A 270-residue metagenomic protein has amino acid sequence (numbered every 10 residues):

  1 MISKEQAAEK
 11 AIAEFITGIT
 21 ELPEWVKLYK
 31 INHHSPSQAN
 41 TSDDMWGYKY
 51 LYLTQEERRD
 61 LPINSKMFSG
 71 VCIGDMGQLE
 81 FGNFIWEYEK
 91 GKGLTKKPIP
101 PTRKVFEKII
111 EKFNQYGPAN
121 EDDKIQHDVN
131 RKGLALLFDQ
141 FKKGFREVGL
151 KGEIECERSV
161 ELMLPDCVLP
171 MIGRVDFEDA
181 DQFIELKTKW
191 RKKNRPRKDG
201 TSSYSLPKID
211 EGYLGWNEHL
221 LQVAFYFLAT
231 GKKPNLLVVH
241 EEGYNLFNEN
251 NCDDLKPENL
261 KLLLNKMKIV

Functional and structural regions predicted by a protein language model:
M1-R174: Metal-dependent nuclease catalytic cores that hydrolyze phosphodiester bonds in DNA/RNA, characterized by
E153-I269: Mg2+/Mn2+-dependent nuclease catalytic core
